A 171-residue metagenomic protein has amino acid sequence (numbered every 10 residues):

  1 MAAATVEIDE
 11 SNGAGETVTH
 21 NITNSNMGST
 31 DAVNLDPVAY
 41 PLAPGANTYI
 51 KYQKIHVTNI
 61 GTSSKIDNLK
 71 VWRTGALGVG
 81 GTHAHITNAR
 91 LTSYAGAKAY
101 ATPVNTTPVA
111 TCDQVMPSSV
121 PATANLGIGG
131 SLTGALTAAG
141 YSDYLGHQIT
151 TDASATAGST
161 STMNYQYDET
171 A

Functional and structural regions predicted by a protein language model:
M1-A171: Long, small/polar-residue-biased beta-strand-and-loop interaction regions
